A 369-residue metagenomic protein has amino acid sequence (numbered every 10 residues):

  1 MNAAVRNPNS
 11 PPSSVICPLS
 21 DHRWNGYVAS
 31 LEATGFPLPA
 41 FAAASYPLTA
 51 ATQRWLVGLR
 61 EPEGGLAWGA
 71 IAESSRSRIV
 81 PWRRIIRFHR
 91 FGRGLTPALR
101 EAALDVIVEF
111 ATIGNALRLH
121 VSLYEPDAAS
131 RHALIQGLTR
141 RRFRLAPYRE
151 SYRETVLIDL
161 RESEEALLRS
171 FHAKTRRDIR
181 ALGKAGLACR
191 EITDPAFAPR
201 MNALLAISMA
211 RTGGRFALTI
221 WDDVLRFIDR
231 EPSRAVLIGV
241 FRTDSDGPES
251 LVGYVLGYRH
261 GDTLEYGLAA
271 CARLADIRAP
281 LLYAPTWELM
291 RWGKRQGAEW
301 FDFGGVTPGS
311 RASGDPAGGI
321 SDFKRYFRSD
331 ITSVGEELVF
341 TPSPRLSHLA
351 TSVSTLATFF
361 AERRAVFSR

Functional and structural regions predicted by a protein language model:
N2-S13, P18-D21, S30, S45-L48 (+3 more regions): Active-site/acyl-donor-binding loops of N-acyltransferases
P12-V80, E125-D127, T139-R153, L157-D276: A conserved beta-strand-loop-helix scaffold within acyl/acetyltransferase catalytic domains
P81-R87: Residues forming anionic-ligand binding surfaces in small-molecule and nucleic-acid pockets of primarily soluble enzymes
H89-L95, D276: The substrate-binding groove and active-site-proximal loops of carbohydrate-active enzymes, especially glycoside
L95-L99, E125-R131, F197, G309-P316: Acidic-and-aromatic substrate-binding clefts and catalytic sites of carbohydrate-active enzymes
A98-T155: Non-catalytic accessory segments adjacent to catalytic cores
L99-T112, P232-P344: Aromatic (often tryptophan-rich) hydrophobic motifs at membrane interfaces
L117-L123, R190-T193, G239, W300-F303 (+1 more regions): A structural signal for short, well-ordered beta-strand segments and their strand-loop junctions that often border
